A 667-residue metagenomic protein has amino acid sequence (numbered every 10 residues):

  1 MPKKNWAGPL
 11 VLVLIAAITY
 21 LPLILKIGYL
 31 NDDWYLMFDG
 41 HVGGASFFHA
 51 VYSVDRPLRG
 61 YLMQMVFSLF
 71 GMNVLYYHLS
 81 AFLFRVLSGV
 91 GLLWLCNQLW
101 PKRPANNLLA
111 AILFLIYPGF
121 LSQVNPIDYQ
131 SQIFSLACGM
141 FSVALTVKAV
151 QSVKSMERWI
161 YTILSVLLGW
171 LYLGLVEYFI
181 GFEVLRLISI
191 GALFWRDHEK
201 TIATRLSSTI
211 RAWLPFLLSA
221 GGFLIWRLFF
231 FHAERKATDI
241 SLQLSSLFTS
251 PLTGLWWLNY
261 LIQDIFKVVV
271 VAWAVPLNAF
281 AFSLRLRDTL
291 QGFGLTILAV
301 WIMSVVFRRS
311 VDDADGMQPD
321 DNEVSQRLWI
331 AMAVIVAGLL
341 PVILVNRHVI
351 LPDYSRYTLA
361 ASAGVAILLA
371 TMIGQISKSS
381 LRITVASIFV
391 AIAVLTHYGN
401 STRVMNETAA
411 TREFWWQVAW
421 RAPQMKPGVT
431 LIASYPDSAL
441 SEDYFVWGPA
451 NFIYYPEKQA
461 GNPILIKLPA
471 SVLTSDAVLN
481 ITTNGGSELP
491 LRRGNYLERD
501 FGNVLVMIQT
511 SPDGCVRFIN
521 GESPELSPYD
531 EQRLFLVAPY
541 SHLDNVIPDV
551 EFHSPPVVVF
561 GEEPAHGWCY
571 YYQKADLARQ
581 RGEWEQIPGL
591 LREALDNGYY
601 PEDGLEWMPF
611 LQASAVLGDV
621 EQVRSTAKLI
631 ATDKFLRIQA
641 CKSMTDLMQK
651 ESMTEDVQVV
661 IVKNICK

Functional and structural regions predicted by a protein language model:
M1-I466, T510, C515: Polytopic membrane enzymes that build or remodel cell-surface glycoconjugates and lipids
A422-P427, Y435-K667: C-terminal luminal/periplasmic domains and tails of membrane-associated envelope-modifying transferases
